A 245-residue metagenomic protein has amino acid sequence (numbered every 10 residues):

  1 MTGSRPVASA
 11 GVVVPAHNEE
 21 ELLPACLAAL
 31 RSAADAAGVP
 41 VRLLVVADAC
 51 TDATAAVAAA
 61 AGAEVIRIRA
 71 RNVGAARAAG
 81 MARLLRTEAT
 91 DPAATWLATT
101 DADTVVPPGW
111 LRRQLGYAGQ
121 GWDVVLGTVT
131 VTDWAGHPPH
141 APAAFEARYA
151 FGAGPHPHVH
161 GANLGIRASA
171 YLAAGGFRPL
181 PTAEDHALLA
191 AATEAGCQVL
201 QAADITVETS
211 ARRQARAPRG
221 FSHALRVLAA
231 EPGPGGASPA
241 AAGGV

Functional and structural regions predicted by a protein language model:
E19-A34: Short, well-formed alpha-helical segments that are part of the catalytic scaffolds of diverse glycosyltransferases
L44-A56: A conserved acidic beta->alpha catalytic loop
A53, A93-T95, T100-G116: Acidic donor-binding/catalytic loop of UDP-sugar-dependent glycosyltransferases, especially processive GT2
A55-D91: Conserved donor nucleotide-binding strand/loop of the catalytic core
P108-P138: Conserved donor NDP-sugar-binding/catalytic core segment of glycosyltransferases
T128, P138-P157, G161, L228-P232: Short, flexible, basic/aromatic active-site loop/helix in glycosyltransferases
V159-A174: Conserved nucleotide-sugar donor-binding and metal-coordinating catalytic region shared by glycosyltransferases
T182-L188: Acidic donor-binding loop at a coil-to-helix junction in glycosyltransferase catalytic cores that engages
